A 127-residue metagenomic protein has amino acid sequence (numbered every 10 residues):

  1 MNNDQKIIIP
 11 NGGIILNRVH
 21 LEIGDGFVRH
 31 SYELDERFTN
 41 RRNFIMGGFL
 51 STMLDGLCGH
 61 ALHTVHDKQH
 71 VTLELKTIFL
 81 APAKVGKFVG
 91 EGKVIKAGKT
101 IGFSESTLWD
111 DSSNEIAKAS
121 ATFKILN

Functional and structural regions predicted by a protein language model:
M1-N127: Terminal targeting signals and extreme-terminal segments of soluble enzymes
